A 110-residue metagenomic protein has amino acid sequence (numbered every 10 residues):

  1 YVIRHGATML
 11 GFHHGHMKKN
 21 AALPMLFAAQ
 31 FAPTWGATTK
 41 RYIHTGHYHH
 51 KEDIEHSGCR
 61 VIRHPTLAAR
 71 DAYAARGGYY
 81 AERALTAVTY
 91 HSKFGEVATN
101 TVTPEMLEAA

Functional and structural regions predicted by a protein language model:
Y1: Catalytic cores of extracellular degradative/oxidative enzymes
G6-N100: Conserved beta-sheet core of the metallophosphoesterase superfamily
N100-A110: Short, solvent-exposed aromatic-acidic interface loops
